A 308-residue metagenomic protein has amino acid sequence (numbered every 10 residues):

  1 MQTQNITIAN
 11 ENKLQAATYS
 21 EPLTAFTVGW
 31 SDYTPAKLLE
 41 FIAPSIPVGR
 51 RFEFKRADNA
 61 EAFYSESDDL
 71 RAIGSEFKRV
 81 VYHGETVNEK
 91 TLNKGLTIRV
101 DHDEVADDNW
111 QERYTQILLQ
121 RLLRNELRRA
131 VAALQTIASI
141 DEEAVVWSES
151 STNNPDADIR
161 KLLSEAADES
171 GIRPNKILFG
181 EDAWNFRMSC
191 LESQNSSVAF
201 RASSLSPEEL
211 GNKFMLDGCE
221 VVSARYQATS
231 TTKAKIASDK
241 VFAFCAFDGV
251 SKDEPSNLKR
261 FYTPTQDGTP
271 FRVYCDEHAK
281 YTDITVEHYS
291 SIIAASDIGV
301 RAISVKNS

Functional and structural regions predicted by a protein language model:
Q2-E66, H83-L92, S197-S308: Sequence/fold signature of self-assembling virion shell proteins
W30, N125, R129, A166-R173 (+2 more regions): Short secondary-structure junctions and interdomain/linker hinges
S65-R129: Long, hydrophobic/aromatic-enriched structural stretches that serve as scaffold segments
T97-D103, F179-D182, S296: Helix N-cap / beta->alpha transition motif
R124, A183-N185, S290: Short loop/turn segments at secondary-structure transitions that flank enzyme active sites
R129-D141: Short, glycine/acidic-rich hinge or "gate" loops at secondary-structure transitions that mediate conformational
S139-G218: Extended, solvent-exposed, turn-rich assembly/linker loops in the middle of proteins
